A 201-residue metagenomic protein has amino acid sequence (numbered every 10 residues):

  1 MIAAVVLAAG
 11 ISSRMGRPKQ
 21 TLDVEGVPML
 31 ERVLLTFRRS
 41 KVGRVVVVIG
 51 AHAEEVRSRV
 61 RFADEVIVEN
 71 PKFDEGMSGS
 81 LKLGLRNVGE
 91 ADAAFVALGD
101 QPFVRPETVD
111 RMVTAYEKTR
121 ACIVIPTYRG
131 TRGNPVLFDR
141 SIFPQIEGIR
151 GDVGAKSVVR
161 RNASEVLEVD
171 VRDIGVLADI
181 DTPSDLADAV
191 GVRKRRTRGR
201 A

Functional and structural regions predicted by a protein language model:
M1-R132, S164-V171: Nucleotide and nucleotide-moiety/phosphate-recognizing core
S12, L22, F143-P144, A187: Nucleotide phosphate-binding site architecture
K82-G84, S141-I146: Short beta-strand and adjoining strand-loop segment in the mid-core of the Rossmann-like NAD(P)-dependent dehydrogenase
N134-F138, A178-D181: Short glycine- and hydrophobic/aromatic-rich loop-to-beta-strand nucleating segment in the catalytic cores
P144, R150-A201: Conserved alpha/beta core of the MobA/IspD/sugar-nucleotide pyrophosphorylase nucleotidyltransferase superfamily
